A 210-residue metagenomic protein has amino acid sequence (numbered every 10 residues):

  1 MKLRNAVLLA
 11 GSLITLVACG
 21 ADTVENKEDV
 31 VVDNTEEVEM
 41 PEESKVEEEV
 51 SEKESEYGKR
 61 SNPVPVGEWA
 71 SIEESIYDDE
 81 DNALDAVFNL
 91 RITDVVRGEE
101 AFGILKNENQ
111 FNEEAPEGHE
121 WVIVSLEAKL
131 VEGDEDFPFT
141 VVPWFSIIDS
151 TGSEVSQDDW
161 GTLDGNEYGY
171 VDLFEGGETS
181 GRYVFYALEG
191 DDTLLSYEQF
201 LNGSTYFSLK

Functional and structural regions predicted by a protein language model:
M1-A6: Positively charged n-region of N-terminal signal peptides that target proteins for export
L8-L13: Hydrophobic helical h-region of N-terminal Sec-dependent signal peptides in bacterial secretory/periplasmic proteins
T15-A18: C-terminal motif of bacterial Sec signal peptides marking the signal peptidase cleavage site
G20-I123, K129-K210: Conserved functional micro-motifs across diverse proteins
